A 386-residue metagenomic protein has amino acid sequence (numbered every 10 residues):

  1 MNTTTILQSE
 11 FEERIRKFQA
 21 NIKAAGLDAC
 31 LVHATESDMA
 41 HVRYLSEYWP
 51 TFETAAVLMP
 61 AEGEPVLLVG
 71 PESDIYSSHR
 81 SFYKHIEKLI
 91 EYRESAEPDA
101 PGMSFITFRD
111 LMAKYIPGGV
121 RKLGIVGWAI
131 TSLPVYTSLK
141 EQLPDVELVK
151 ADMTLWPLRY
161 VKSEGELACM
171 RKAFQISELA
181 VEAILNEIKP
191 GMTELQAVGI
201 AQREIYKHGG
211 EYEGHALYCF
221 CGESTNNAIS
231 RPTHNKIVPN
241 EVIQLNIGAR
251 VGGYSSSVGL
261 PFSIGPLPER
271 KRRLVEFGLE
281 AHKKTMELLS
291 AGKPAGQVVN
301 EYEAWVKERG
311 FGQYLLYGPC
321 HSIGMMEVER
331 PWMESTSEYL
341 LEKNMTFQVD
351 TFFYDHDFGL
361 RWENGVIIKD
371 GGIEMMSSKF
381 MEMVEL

Functional and structural regions predicted by a protein language model:
M1-L386: Active-site neighborhoods and metal-handling regions in enzymes and metal-associated proteins
